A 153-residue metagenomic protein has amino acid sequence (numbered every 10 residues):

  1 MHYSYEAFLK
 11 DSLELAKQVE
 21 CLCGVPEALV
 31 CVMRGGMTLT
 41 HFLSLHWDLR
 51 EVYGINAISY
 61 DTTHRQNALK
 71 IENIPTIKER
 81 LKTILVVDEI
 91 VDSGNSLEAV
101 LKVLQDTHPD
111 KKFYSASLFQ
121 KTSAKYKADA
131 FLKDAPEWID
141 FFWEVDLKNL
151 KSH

Functional and structural regions predicted by a protein language model:
M1-H153: PRPP-associated nucleotide enzymes
